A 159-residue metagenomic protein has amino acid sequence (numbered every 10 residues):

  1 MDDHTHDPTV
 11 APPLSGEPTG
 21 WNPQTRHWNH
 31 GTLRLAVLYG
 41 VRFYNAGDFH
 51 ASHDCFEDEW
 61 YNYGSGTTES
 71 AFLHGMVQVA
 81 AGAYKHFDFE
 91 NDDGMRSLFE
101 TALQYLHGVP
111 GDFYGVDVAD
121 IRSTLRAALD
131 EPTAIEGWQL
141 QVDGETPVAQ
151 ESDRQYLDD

Functional and structural regions predicted by a protein language model:
M1-D159: Acidic, polar-rich N-terminal leader regions of halophilic archaeal proteins
